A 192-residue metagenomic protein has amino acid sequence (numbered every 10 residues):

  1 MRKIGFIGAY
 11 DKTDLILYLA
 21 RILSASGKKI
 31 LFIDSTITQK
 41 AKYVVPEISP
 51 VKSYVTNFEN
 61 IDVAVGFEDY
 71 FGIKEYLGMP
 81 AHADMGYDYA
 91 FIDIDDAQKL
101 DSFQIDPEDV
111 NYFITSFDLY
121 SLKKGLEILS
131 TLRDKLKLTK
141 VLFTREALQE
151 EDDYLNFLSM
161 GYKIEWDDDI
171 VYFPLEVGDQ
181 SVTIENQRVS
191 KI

Functional and structural regions predicted by a protein language model:
M1-I30: Walker A (P-loop) phosphate-binding motif
G5-D11, L31-Y89, D95-Q98: P-loop/Walker-type NTP enzyme "switch/lid" segment
Y10-T13, I94-K99, F117-L119, A147-L148: Short beta->alpha connector loops
K28-I30, A90, N111, L138-K140: Hydrophobic anchor at the start of a short beta-strand that flanks the dinucleotide cofactor-binding loop
T38-Y43, Y120-L122, A147-N156: Short, charged/polar "capping" segments at the starts of alpha-helices and the immediately preceding loops
K99-L119: Inter-motif core of Ras-like GTPase G domains
K124-K135: Conserved C-terminal guanine-recognition region of P-loop GTPase G domains, centered on the G4
L136-I192: C-terminal lobe/tail of nucleotide-utilizing enzymes
